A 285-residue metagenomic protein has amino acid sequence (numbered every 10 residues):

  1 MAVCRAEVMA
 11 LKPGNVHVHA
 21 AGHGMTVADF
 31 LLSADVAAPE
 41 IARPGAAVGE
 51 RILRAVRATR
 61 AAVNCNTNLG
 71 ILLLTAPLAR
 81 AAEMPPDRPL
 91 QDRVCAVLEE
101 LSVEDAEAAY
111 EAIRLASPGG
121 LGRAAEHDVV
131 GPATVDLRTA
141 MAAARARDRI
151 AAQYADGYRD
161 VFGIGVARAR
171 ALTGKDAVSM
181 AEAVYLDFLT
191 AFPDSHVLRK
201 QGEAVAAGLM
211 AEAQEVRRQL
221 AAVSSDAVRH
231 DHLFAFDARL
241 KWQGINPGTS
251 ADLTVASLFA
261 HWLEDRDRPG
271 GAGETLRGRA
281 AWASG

Functional and structural regions predicted by a protein language model:
M1-A46, A82-A238, W242, H261-G285: Phosphate-rich cofactor/ligand-interacting catalytic cores and adjacent structured alpha/beta frameworks
P39-D87: Long, hydrophobic/aromatic-enriched structural stretches that serve as scaffold segments
R51, G70-L74, A109, D176-V184 (+1 more regions): Residue-level detector of well-ordered alpha-helical segments, enriched for hydrophobic/aromatic packing positions
A55, T59, L78-A82, G165 (+4 more regions): Small-side-chain structural scaffolding
V63-P77, Q243-F259: Conserved phosphate/anionic-ligand binding catalytic regions in large, soluble enzymes, centered on
